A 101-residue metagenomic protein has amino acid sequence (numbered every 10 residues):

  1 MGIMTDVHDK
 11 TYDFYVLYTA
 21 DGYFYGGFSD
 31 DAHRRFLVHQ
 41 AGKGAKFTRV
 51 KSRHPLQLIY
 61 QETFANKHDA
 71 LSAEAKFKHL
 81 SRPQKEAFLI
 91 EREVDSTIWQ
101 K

Functional and structural regions predicted by a protein language model:
M1-G44, H54-Q61, H68-K78, R92-K101: GIY-YIG nuclease catalytic motif and its immediate N-terminal context
V50-S52: Short, surface-exposed acidic-centric catalytic microdomains
K67-H68, P83: Residues in well-ordered alpha-helical elements
P83-L89: A short, polar/charged loop-to-alpha-helix boundary motif
